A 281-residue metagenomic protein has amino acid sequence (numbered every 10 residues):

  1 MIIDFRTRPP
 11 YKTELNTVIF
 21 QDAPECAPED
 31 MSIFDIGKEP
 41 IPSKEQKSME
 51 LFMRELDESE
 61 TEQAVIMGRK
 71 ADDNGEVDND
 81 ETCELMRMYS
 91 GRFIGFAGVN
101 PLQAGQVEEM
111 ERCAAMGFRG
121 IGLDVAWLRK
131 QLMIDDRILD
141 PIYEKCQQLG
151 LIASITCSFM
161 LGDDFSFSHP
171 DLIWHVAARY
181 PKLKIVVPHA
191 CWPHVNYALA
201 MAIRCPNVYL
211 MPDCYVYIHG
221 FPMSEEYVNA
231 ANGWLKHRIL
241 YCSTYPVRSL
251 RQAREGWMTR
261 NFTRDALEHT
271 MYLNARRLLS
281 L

Functional and structural regions predicted by a protein language model:
M1-F5, K12-E58, Q63, L235-R238 (+1 more regions): Mid-to-C-terminal alpha-helical segments outside catalytic/metal-binding sites
R6, L56, T82, C113 (+6 more regions): Conserved, mostly hydrophobic/aromatic
R6-K12, T156, H189: Histidine-centered divalent metal-coordination motifs
T13-V18, D78-N79, E109, S166-F167 (+3 more regions): Short aromatic-enriched loop/helix-cap "lid" or pocket-rim segments at secondary-structure transitions that line
E62-Q63, A71-I155, F159-L161, P206 (+1 more regions): Active-site gating/metal-coordination segments in enzymes
Q103-V107, I173, H194-A198, L250-R251: Short, well-ordered alpha-helical microsegments
R119-G120, M133-L240: Catalytic pocket-lining loop regions of alpha/beta-barrel enzymes, especially the amidohydrolase/enolase/GH5 lineages
